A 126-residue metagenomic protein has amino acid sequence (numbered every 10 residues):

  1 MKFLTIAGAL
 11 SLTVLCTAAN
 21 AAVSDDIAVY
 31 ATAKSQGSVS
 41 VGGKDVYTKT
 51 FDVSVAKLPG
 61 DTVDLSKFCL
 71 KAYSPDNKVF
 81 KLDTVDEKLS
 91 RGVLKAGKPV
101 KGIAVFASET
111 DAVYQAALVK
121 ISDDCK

Functional and structural regions predicted by a protein language model:
M1-A19: Gram-negative bacterial Sec-dependent N-terminal signal peptides
N20-T48: Low-complexity, acidic Ser/Thr/Pro/Gly-rich terminal tails and inter-domain linkers that flank the onset of structured
A22-I27, I103-K126: Terminal connector regions
D26, T50, T62-C69, V113: Exposed beta-strand and adjacent loop surfaces of beta-rich binding modules that mediate intermolecular recognition
Y47-V53, V100: Hydrophobic core residues within well-ordered beta-strands of beta-rich domains
S54-P59: Asparagine-centered strand-capping/turn motif at beta-strand->loop junctions
D61-V79, L118-D123: Short acidic, flexible loop segments centered on an aromatic residue
K81-Y114: Short, solvent-exposed, Trp/other aromatic-anchored flexible loops in extracytoplasmic proteins
